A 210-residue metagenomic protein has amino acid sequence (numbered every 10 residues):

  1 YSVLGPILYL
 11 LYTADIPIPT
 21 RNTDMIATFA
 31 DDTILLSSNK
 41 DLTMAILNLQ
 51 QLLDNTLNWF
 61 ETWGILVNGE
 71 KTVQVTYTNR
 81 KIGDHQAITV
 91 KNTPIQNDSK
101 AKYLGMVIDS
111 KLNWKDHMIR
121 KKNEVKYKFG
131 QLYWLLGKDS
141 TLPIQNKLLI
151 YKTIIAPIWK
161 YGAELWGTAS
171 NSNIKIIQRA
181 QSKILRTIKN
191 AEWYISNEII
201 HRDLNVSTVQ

Functional and structural regions predicted by a protein language model:
Y1, I16, I26, D31-T33 (+8 more regions): Mobile genetic element proteins and their domesticated derivatives, centered on retroelements and DNA transposons
P6-S37: Active-site palm subdomain of RNA-directed nucleic acid polymerases
L8-Y12, N48-L52, K128, Y151 (+1 more regions): Hydrophobic alpha-helical membrane-association signature
I26, I46-L49, L53, V67 (+4 more regions): Hydrophobic packing residues in well-ordered alpha-helices of helical domains and bundles
I34-N58, N113-W114: Catalytic palm subdomain of template-directed nucleic-acid polymerases, centered on the conserved carboxylate motif
Q51, I65-S99: Short, conserved micro-motifs composed of acidic
L57-T76, K100-K102, I150, E164-L165 (+1 more regions): Short, charged alpha-helical motifs in flexible N/C-terminal segments and linkers
T93-L165: Basic, alpha-helical interaction scaffolds
